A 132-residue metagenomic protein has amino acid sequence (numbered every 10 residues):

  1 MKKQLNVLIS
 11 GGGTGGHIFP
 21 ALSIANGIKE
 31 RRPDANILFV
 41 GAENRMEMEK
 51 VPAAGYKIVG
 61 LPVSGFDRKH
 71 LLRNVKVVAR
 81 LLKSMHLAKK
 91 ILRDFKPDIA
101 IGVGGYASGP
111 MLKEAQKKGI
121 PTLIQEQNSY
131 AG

Functional and structural regions predicted by a protein language model:
K3, Q116-G132: Active-site-proximal region of nucleotide-activated glycan assembly enzymes, centered on histidine/acidic-rich loops
Q4-T14, E30-R80, M85: Conserved nucleotide-sugar phosphate-binding/catalytic loop shared by glycosyltransferases and other
L8, L38, A100-I101, L123: Structural detector of well-ordered beta-strand residues that form the stable sheet scaffold of enzyme domains
G13-G15, G105-A107, S129-A131: Residue-level detector of alpha-helix initiation sites
H17-I28: Short amphipathic alpha-helix
G60-S64, V103-G104, I124-N128: Short beta->alpha connector loops at strand-helix junctions that form conserved, small/polar/Pro-enriched
L87-A100, S108-L123: Glycosyltransferases and closely related glycan-assembly transferases that use nucleotide-activated donors
